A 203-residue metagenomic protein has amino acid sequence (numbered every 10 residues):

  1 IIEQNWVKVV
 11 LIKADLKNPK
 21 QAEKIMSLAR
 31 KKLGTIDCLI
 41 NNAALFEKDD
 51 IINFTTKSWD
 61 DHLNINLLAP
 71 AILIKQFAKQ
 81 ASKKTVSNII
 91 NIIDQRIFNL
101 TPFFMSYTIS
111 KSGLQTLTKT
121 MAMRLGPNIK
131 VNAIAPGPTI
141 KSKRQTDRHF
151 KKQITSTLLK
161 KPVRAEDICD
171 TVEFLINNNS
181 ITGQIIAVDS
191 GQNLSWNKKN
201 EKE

Functional and structural regions predicted by a protein language model:
K13-K24, T56, E166-D167: The beta1-alpha1 cofactor-binding region of Rossmann-like NAD(H)/NADP(H)-dependent oxidoreductases
T35-I36, Q80-I93, P127-I129, Q184: Active-site loop of short-chain dehydrogenase/reductase
N42-E47, G191: Conserved NAD(P)H cofactor-binding loop of Rossmann-fold oxidoreductase domains
D50-I51, S58-L63, Q153: Substrate-binding pocket helix/loop in short-chain dehydrogenase/reductase
N88-G113, T118-G126, P138: Catalytic loop of short-chain dehydrogenase/reductase
Q115, L125-T139, I181-V188: Conserved Rossmann-fold SDR core element
R164-V188, N193: C-terminal substrate-recognition "lid" of short-chain dehydrogenase/reductases
